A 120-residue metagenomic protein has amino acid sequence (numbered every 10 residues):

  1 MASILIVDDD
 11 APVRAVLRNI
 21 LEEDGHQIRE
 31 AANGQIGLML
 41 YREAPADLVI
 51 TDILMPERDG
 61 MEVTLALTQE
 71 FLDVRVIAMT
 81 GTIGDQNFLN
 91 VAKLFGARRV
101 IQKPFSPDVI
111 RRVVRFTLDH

Functional and structural regions predicted by a protein language model:
A11-R29, F95: Two-component/phosphorelay signaling modules centered on CheY-like receiver
N33-I36, D59-V63: Acidic catalytic/metal-coordinating carboxylates
R42-A44, A66-V74, F95: Conserved phosphotransfer cores of two-component systems
A44-I50: Active-site beta3 strand of CheY-like receiver
M55: Receiver (REC) domain active-site loop signature in two-component systems and cognate sites in sensor histidine kinases
E62, I83-I101, R112: Alpha4 helix (beta4-alpha4-beta5 surface) of REC/receiver domains from two-component response regulators
M79-T80: Hydrophobic/aromatic residues positioned on beta-strands within the core alpha/beta folds
F105-V114: C-terminal output helix
